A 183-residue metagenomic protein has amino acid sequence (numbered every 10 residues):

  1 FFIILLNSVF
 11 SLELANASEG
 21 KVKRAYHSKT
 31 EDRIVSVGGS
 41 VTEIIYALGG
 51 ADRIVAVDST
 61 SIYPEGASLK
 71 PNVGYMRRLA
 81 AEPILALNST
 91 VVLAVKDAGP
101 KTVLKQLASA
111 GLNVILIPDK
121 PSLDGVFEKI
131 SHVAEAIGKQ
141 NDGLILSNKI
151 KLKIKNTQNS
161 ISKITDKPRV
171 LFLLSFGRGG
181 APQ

Functional and structural regions predicted by a protein language model:
F1-S11: Bacterial N-terminal signal peptides
I4, R77-A80, I115-I117: An N-terminal domain-start capping segment
V9, Y46-L48, E65, Q106 (+1 more regions): A generic structural signal for short, solvent-exposed coil/turn residues that cap or connect secondary-structure
S11, A15-A17: Boundary at the C-terminal end of the N-terminal hydrophobic targeting segment
S18-G20, V37, Y75, L152-K155: Short gly/ser/thr-rich secondary-structure transition/capping motifs
K23: Membrane/wall-proximal cationic-aromatic binding patches
H27-R33, T102-P182: Extracytoplasmic substrate-binding proteins
D32-V103: A short, structured surface patch at a secondary-structure boundary
